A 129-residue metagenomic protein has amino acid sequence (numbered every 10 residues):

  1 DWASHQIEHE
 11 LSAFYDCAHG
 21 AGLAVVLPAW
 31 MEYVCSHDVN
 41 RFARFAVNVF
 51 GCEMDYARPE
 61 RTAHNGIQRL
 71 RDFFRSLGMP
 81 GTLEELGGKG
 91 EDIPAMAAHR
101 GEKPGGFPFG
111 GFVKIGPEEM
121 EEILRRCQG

Functional and structural regions predicted by a protein language model:
D1-R69: Active-site segments that bind and position negatively charged phosphate/pyrophosphate groups
V49, E53-G129: C-terminal charged capping/lid subdomain of soluble metabolic enzymes
